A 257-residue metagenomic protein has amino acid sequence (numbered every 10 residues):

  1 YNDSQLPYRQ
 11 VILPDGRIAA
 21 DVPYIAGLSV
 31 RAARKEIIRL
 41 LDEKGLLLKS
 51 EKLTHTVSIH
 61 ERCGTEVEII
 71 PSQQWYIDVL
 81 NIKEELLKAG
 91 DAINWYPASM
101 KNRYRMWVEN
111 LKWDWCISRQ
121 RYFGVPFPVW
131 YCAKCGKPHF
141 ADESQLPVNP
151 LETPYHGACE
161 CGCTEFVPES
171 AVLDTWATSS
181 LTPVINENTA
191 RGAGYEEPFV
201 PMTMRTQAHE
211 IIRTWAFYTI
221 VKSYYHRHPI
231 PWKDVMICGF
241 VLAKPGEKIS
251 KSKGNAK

Functional and structural regions predicted by a protein language model:
N2-C135, W215, E247, K257: Residue patterns forming the tRNA-binding/recognition surfaces of aminoacyl-tRNA synthetases and related DALR
R9-Q10, G16, W107-D114, S118-K257: Conserved active-site neighborhood of enzyme catalytic/cofactor-binding cores
